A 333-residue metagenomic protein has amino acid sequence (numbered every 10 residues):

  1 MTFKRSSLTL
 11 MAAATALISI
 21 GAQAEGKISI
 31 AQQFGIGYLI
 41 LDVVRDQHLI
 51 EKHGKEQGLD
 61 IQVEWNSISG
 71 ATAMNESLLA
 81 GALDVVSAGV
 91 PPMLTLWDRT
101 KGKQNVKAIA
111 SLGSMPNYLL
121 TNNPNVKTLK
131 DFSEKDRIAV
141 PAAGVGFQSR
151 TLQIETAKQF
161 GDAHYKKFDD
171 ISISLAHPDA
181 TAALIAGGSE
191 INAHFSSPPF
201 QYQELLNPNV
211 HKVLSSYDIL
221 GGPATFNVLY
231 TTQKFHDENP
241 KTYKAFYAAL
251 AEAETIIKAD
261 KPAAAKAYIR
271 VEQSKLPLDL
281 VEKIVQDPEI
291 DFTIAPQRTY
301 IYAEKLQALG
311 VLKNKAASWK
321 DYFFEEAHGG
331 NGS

Functional and structural regions predicted by a protein language model:
M1-L10: Bacterial N-terminal signal peptides that target proteins for export
S19-G21: N-terminal signal peptide c-region/cleavage motif recognized by signal peptidases
G26-Y165, D170-S174, G188, N192 (+2 more regions): Short, glycine-/small- and polar/acidic-enriched structural segments that line small-molecule recognition paths
E51-L59, Y217-G221, P288-P296: Short, solvent-exposed loop/beta-turn-alpha elements that line the ligand-binding surface or hinge of extracytoplasmic
I68-T72, S87, A142, G146-R150 (+5 more regions): Soluble non-cytosolic domains of exported or imported proteins
K101, G161, K167-I173, P178-I269: Pocket-lining segment of extracytoplasmic ligand-binding domains
D237-K313: Secondary-structure end/capping motifs
L306-S333: Conserved C-terminal helix/tail region of periplasmic/extracytoplasmic solute-binding proteins
